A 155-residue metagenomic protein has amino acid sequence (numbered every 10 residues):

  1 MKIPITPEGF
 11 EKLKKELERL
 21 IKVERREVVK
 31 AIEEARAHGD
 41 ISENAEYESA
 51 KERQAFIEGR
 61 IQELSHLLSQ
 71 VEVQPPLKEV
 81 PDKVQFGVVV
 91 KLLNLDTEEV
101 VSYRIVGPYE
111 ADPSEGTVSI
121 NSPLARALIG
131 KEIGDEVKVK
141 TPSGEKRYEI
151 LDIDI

Functional and structural regions predicted by a protein language model:
M1-E18, K22-G59: N-terminal cationic and glycine-rich segments that engage phosphates or anionic surfaces
M1-I3, E8, G39, V71 (+2 more regions): Flexible, active-site-adjacent loop/turn segments at secondary-structure boundaries
L13-E16, K51-Q54, I61, L67 (+3 more regions): Generic alpha-helical hydrophobic packing signal
R19, R25-R26, R36, R53 (+6 more regions): Arginine residue identity/basic-tract feature
L20-V23, A31, A35, L64-V71 (+2 more regions): Conserved, well-folded catalytic cores of nucleic-acid-processing and energy-transducing macromolecular machines
K30-A31, H66-L67, S119-I120, V137: Short, charged/polar low-complexity linear motifs in solvent-exposed/disordered segments
A45-K78, D82: Internal alpha/beta loop-helix hairpins
Q74-D154: Non-DNA-binding regulatory cores of transcription-related proteins, predominantly C-terminal effector-binding
